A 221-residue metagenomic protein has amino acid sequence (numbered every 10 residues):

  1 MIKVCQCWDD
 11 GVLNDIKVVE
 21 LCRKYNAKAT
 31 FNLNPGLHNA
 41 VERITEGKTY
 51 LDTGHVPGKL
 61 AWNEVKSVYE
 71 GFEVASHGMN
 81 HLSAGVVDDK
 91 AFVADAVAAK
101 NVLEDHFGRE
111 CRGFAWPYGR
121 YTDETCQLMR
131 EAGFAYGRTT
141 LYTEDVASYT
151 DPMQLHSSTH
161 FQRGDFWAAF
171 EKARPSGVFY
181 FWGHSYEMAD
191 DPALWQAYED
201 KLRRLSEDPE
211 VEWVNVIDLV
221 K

Functional and structural regions predicted by a protein language model:
M1-K17, V93, V97, E104-F107 (+1 more regions): C-terminal active-site subregion of NodB/CE4 polysaccharide deacetylases
V18-C22: Histidine-anchored nucleotide/phosphate-binding helix
Y25-T125, V146-M153, V178-M188: Metal-dependent polysaccharide deacetylase catalytic core of the NodB/CE4 family, i.e., the active-site-bearing domain
